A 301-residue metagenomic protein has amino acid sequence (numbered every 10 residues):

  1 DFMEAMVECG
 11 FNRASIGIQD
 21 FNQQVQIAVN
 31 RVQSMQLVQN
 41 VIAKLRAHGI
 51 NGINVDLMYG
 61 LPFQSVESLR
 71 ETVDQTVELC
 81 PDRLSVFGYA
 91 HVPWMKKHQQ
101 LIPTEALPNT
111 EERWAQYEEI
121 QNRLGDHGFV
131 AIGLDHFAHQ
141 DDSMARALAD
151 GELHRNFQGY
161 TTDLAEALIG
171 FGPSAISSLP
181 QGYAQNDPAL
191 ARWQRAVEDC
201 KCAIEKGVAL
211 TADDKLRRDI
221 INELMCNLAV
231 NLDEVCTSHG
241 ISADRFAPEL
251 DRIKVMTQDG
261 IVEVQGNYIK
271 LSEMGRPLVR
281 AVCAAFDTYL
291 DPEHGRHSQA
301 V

Functional and structural regions predicted by a protein language model:
D1-I241, H294, A300-V301: C-terminal scaffold of the Radical SAM
R217, L232, L250-I253, R276-V279: Short amphipathic alpha-helical surface patches that serve as generic macromolecular interface elements
A229, E249-D251, E263-Q265: Structured DNA-binding interfaces in DNA transaction proteins
S242-T257: Short amphipathic alpha-helical interaction segments
T257-N267: A short, conserved structural fragment
Y268-S272: Minor-groove-contacting beta-hairpin "wing" of winged helix-turn-helix DNA-binding domains
R276-V301: Short, amphipathic alpha-helical interaction segments positioned at domain boundaries
